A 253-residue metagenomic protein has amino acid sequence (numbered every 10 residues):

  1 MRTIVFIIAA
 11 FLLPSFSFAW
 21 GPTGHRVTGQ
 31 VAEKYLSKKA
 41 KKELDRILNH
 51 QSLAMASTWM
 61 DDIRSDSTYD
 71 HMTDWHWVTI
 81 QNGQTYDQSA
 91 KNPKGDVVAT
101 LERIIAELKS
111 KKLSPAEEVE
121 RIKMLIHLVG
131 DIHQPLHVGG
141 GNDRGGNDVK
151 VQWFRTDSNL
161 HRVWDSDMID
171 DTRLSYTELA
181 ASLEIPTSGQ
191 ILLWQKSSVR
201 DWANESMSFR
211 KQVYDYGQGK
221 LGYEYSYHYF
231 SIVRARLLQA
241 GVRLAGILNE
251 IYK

Functional and structural regions predicted by a protein language model:
M1-I4: Positively charged n-region of N-terminal signal peptides that target proteins for export
P14-F16: N-terminal signal peptide c-region/cleavage motif recognized by signal peptidases
F18-L128, P135, G140-K253: N-terminal, motif-rich segments that launch catalysis or mediate targeting to/interaction with membranes, typified by
